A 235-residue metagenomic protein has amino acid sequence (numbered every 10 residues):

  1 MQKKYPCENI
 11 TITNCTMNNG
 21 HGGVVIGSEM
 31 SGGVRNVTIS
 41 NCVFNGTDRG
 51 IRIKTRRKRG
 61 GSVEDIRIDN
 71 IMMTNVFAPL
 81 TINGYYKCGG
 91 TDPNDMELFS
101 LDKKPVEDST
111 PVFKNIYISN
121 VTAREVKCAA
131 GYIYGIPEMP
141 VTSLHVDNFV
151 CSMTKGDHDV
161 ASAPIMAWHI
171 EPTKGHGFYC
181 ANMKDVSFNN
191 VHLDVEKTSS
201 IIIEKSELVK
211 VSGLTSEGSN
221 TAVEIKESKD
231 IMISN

Functional and structural regions predicted by a protein language model:
M1-N235: Extracellular/periplasmic carbohydrate-active domains that bind, remodel, or depolymerize complex polysaccharides
